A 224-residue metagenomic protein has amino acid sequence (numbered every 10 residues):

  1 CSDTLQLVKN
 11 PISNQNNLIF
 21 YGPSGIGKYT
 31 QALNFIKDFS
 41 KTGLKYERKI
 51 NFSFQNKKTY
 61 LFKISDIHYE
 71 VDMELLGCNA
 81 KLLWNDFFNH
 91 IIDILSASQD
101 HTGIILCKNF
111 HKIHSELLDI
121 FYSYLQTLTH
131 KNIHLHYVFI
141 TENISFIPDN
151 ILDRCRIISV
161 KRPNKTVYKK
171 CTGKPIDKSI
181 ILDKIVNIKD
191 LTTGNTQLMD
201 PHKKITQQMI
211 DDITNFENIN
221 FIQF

Functional and structural regions predicted by a protein language model:
C1-K112, E116-I120, T129-F139, S145 (+3 more regions): P-loop/Walker A NTP-binding region and its immediately flanking N-terminal helices in P-loop NTPase folds
S13-N14, N164-F224: AAA+ P-loop NTPase domains with strong preference for DNA replication initiators and clamp-loader complexes
M73, R156-Y168: Conserved AAA+ ATPase "SRH/arginine-finger" region at the nucleotide-binding site
Q126: P-loop NTPase catalytic core of nucleic-acid-dependent motor ATPases
